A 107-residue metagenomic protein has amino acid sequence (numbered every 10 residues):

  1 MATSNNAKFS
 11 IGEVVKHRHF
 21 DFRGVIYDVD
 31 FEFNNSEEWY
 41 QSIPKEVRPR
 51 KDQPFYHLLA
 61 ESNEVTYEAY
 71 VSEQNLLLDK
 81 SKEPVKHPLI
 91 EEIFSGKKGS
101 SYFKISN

Functional and structural regions predicted by a protein language model:
M1-S4, P44-E46, L89-E91: Intrinsically disordered, low-complexity segments enriched in polar/charged residues with Gly/Pro, especially when
M1-V14, H19-R23, D30-F33, K104-N107: Mixed-charge, Lys/Arg-rich low-complexity intrinsically disordered regions
A2, E37, E46-R48, K80: Charge-rich, low-complexity amphipathic helices in intrinsically disordered tails/linkers adjacent to domains
E13, S42-V47: Intrinsically disordered, low-complexity boundary segments flanking structured domains
I26-D28, A60: Residue-level recognition of conserved beta-strand positions in structured domain cores
D28, S36, N75-L77: Charged, low-complexity, helix/coiled-coil-prone segments
F33-S42: Short, solvent-exposed secondary-structure boundary/capping segments
R48-N107: Intrinsically disordered, low-complexity, charged/polar segments
